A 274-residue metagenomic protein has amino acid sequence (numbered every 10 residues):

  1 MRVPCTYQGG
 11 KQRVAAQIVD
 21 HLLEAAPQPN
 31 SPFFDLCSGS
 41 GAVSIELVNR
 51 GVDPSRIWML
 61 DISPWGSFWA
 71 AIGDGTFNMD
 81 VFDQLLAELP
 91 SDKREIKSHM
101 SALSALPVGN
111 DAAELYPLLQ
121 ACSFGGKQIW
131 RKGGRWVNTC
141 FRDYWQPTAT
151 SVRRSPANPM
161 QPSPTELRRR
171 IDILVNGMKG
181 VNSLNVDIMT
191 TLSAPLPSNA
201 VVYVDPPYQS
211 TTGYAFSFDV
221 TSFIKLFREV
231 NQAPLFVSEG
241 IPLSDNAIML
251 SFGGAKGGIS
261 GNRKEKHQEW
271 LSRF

Functional and structural regions predicted by a protein language model:
R2-D20, T76-Y203, Q209-T211: SAM-dependent nucleic-acid methyltransferase catalytic core
T6, Q209-F274: Long, positively charged, glycine-interspersed low-complexity recognition regions
D20, S31-L103: SAM cofactor-binding core of SAM-dependent methyltransferases, primarily the Rossmann-like beta-alpha-beta module
A25-P32, P197: Short helix-loop-beta connector
P29-F33, P54-R56, M178-N182, Q232-L235: Short active-site oxyanion
F34, L60, V186, V204 (+1 more regions): Active-site flanking residues adjacent to catalytic metal/cofactor-binding acidic residues
S40-V43, S63-G66, C122-G125, I188-T191 (+2 more regions): Short, solvent-exposed loop/turn segments at secondary-structure junctions
S44-L47, F68-A71, P195, T212-A215 (+1 more regions): A short acidic (Asp/Glu
